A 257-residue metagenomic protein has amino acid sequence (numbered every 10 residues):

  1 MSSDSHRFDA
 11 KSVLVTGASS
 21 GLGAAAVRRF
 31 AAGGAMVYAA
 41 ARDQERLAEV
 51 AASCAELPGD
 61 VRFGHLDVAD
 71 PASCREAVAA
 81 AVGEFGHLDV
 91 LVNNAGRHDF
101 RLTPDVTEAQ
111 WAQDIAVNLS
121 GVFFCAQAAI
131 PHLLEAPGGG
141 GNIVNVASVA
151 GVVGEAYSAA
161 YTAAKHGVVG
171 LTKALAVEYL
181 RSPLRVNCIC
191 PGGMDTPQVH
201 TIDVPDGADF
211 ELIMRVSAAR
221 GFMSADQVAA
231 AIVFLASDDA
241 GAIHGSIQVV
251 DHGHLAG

Functional and structural regions predicted by a protein language model:
S2-S5, V153, V233, H244-G257: Short C-terminal tail/terminal secondary-structure segment of NAD(P)H-dependent dehydrogenase/reductase domains
S19-S20: Conserved glycine-rich cofactor-binding loop
V92, L180, R185, I243-G245: Short, small/polar-rich loop/turn modules that mediate ligand/substrate recognition or access, typified
L102-T103, T107-I115, I213: Substrate-binding pocket helix/loop in short-chain dehydrogenase/reductase
A126, A164, T172: Active-site helix of classical SDR
P131, V177-R181, G241: Alpha-helical segment proximal to the catalytic Tyr-Lys
S148: Residue(s) in the substrate-gating loop at a strand-loop-helix junction that position the organic substrate next
